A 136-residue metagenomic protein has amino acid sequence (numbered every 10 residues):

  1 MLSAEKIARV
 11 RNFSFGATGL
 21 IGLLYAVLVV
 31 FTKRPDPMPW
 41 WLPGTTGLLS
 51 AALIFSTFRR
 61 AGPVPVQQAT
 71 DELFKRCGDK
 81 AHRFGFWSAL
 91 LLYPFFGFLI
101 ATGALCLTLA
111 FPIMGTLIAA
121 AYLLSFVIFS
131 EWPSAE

Functional and structural regions predicted by a protein language model:
M1-I21, I128-E136: Cytosolic-side membrane-entry/anchor segment at the start of a transmembrane helix
R11-I21, L42-L49, H82, A89 (+1 more regions): Hydrophobic alpha-helical transmembrane segments of polytopic
G22-F55, I100-G103: Membrane-helix boundary elements
W40-W41, T102-S130: Hydrophobic alpha-helical transmembrane segments and immediately flanking/interface helices in integral membrane
A51-V66: Membrane-water interface of transmembrane alpha-helices
T70-A81: Juxtamembrane helix-capping/reentrant segments at transmembrane boundaries
D79-T102: C-terminal halves and exits of single transmembrane alpha-helices
